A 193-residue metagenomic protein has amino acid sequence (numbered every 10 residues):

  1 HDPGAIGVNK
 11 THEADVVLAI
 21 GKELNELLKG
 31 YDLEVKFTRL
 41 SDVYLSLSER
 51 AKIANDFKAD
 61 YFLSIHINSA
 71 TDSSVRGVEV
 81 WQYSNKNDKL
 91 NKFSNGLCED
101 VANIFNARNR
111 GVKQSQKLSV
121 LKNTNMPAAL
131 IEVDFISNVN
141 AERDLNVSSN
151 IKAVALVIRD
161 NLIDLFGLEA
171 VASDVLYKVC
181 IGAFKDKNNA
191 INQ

Functional and structural regions predicted by a protein language model:
H1-A51, F57, E169: Active-site histidine-acidic residue metal-binding/catalytic motifs, centered on HxH/HExxH-like signatures
D2, T11, F57, Y61-V75 (+1 more regions): Active-site-adjacent mobile loop/cap segments within catalytic or ligand-binding domains
D2-H12, S69-G96: A short, glycine/acidic-enriched catalytic loop
E13-V16, I20, L24, L47-R50 (+6 more regions): Stable alpha-helical elements in mature extracytoplasmic
K22-L33, N55-A59, C98-N106, N150 (+2 more regions): Sec-exported extracytoplasmic/periplasmic mature domains
Y31, R76-V78, P127, V175-Y177: Envelope-exposed proteins and targeting segments
D88-K113: Active-site-adjacent substrate-binding region of metalloamidase/peptidase-like peptide-processing proteins
V171-Q193: Solvent-exposed beta-strand motifs enriched in subsets of small alpha/beta binding domains, especially certain
